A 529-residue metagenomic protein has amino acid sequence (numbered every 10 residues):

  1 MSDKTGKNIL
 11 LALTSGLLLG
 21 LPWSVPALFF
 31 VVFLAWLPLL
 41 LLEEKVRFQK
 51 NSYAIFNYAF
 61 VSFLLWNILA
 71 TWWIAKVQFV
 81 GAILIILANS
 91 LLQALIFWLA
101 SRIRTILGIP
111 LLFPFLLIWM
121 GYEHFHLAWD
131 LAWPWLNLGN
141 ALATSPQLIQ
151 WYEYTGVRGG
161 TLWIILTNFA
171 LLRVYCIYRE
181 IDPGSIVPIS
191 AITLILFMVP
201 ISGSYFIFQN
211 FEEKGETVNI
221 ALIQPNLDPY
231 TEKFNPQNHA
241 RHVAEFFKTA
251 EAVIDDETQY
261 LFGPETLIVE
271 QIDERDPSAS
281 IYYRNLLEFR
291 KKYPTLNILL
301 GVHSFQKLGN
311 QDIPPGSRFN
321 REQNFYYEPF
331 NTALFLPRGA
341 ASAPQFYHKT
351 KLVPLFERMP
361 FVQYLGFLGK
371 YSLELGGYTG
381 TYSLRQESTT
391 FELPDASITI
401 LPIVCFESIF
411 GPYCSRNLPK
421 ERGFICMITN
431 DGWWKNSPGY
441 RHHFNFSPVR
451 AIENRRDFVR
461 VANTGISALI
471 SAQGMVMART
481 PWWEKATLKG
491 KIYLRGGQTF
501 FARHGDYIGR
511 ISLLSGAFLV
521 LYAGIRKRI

Functional and structural regions predicted by a protein language model:
M1-F208, K435-N436, S447-A451, A462-S467 (+2 more regions): Membrane-embedded alpha-helical bundles of multi-pass enzymes that act on lipidic or dolichyl-linked glycan substrates
W23-L39, W66-L69, Q224-P225, E257-E274 (+1 more regions): Short, conserved active-site loops that position catalytic residues or coordinate cofactors/metal ions across diverse
V25, P146, G215, Y293 (+5 more regions): A generic fold-level signal
K76-V80, L127-V157, F319-G411, S415: Active-site catalytic loop in hydrolytic enzyme cores
N89, Y260, T266-I268, D276-K307 (+3 more regions): CN hydrolase (nitrilase-like) catalytic-core segments centered on the catalytic cysteine and neighboring Lys/Glu
L196-P200, P236-Q237, C426: Class I S-adenosylmethionine
G203-L355, T390-S397, P402, F406: Soluble catalytic regions of membrane-associated enzymes that act on cell-envelope and secretory-pathway components
N331-F335, T389-F391, G465-I470, L488-G490: Short beta-strand scaffold segments in enzyme catalytic cores
